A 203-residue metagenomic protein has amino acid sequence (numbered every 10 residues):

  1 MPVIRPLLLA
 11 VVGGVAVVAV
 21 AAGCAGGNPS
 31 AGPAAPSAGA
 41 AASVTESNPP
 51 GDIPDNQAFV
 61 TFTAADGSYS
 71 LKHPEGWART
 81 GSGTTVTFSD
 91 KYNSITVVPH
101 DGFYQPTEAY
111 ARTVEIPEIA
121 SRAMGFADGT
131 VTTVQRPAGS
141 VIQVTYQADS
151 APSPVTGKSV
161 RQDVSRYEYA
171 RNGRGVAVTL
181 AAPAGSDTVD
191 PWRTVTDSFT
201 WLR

Functional and structural regions predicted by a protein language model:
P2-N93, N172-G173, T179-R203: N-terminal targeting sequences that direct proteins away from the cytosol to non-cytosolic compartments
A42, K91-V97, F126-V131: Short acidic/polar alpha-helix capping motifs at helix-coil junctions
S68-Y69, V114, Y146-A151: Short Pro/Gly-enriched beta-strand edge/turn motifs at strand-loop
L71-H73, V97-H100, T156-K158: Short amphipathic beta-strand/extended segments with alternating polar/hydrophobic composition
S89-V114: A short acidic-to-branched-hydrophobic micro-motif
T96, V141-Q143, G175-A177: Short hydrophobic-acidic sequence motifs that mark active-site Asp/Glu residues
P99-Q105, P154, A181-G185: Second-shell loop/turn segments in exported
I119-R171, R193: Signature of long, low-cysteine stretches enriched in small and polar/charged residues
